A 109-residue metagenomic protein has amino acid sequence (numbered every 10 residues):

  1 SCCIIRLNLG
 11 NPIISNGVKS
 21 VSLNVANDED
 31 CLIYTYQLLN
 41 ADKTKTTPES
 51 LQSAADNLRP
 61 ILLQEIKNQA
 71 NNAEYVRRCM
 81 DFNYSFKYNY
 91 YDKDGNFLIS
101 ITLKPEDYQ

Functional and structural regions predicted by a protein language model:
S1-V21: N-terminal leader/targeting segments
C3-I4, L32, M80: Secreted/luminal cysteine- and crosslink-motif detector
N11-N16, K67-R78: Low-complexity, intrinsically disordered segments exposed to solvent
I14-N40: Short edge beta-strands and adjacent turn/loop segments
Y36-N40, Y90-D94, P105-D107: A mature extracytoplasmic/lumenal domain signature
D42-A73: Long, charged/polar, surface-exposed segments that mediate recognition or autoinhibition
A70, F97-Q109: Repeat-unit-sized solenoid/scaffold elements
R77-T102: Short, exposed beta-strand-loop hairpins at the edges of beta-sheets in extracellular/periplasmic proteins
